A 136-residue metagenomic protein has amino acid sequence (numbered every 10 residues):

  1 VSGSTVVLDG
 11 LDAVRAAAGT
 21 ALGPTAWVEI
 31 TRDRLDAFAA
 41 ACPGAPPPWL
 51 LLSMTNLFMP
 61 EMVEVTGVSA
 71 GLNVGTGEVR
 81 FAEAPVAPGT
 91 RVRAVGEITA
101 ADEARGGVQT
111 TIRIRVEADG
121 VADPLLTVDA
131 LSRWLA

Functional and structural regions predicted by a protein language model:
V1-V14, E83-A136: HotDog/MaoC-like acyl-thioester-processing domains
S2-V74: Hot-dog-fold acyl-thioester-processing enzymes
W27-I30, R80, L131-R133: Generic structural detector for well-ordered beta-strands
V74-G75, T110: Short, conserved loop-to-beta-strand elements that form functional interface hotspots
T76-A82: Short alpha-helix capping/helix-loop boundary micro-motifs
